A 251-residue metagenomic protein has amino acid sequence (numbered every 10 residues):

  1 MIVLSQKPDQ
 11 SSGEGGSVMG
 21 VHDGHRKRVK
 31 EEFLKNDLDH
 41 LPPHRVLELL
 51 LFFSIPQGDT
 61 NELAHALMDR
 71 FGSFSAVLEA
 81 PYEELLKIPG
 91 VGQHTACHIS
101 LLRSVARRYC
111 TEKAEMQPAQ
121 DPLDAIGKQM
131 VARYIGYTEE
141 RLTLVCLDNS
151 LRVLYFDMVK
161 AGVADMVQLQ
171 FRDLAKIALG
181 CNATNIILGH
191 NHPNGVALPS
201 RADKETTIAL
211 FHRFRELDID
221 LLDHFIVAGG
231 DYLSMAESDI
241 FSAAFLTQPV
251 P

Functional and structural regions predicted by a protein language model:
M1-L50: Charged, compositionally biased N-terminal leader segments and the immediate start of the first structured element
L38-D39, S73-I88: A short amphipathic alpha-helix within small helical-bundle interaction modules
L102-V105, K128, K160-P251: Active-site-proximal loop/helix of nucleotide/amide-processing enzymes and allied scaffolds
C110-I126, M130: Long, charged amphipathic helices and adjacent flexible linkers at domain junctions
D148: Short, acidic, Ser/Thr-enriched surface-loop or helix-capping motifs
